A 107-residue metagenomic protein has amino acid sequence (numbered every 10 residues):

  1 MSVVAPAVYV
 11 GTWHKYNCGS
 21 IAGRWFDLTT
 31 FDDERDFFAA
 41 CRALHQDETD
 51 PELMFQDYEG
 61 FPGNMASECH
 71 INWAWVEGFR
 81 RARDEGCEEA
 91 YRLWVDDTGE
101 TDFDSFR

Functional and structural regions predicted by a protein language model:
M1-R107: Acidic interaction surfaces
